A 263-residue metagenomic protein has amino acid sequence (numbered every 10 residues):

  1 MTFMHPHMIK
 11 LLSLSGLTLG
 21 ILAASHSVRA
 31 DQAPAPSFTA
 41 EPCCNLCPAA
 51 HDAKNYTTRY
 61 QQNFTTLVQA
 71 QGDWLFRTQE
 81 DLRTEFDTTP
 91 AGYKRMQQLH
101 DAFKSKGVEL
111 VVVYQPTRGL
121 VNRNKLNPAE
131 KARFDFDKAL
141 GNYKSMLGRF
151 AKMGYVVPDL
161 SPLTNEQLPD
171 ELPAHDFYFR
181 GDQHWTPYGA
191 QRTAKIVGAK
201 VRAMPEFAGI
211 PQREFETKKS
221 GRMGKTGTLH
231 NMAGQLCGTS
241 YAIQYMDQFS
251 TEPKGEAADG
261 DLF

Functional and structural regions predicted by a protein language model:
T2-M4, A23, R29: Intrinsic low-complexity/disordered segments
T2-S15: Bacterial N-terminal signal peptides that target proteins for export
T18-I21, V28-F263: Extracellular glycan-modifying ectodomains
